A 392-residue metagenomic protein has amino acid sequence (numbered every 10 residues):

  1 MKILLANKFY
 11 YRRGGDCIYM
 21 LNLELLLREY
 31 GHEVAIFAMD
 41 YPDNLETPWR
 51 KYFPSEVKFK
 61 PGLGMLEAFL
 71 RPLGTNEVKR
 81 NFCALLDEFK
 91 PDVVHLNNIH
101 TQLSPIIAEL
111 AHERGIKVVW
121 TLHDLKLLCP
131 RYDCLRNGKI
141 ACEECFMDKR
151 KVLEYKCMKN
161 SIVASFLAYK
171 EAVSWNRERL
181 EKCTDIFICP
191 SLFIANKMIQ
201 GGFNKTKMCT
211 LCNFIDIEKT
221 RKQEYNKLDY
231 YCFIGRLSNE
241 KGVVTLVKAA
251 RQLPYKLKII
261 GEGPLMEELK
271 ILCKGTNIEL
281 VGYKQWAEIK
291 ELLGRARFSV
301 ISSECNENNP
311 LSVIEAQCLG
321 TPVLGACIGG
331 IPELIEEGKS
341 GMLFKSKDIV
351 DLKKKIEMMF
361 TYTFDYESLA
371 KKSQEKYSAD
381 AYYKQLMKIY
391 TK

Functional and structural regions predicted by a protein language model:
F9-R13, E24-N76, R80-E88: N-terminal strand-loop element at the rim of the active site of nucleotide-sugar-dependent glycosyltransferases
L73, T361-T391: A charged, aromatic-enriched C-terminal amphipathic alpha-helix characteristic of glycosyltransferases across folds
L127, F146-T220: Donor nucleotide-sugar binding/catalytic pocket of nucleotide-sugar-dependent glycosyltransferases
I188, Q223-K241, T245-P254, K258: Conserved donor-binding/catalytic core segment of Leloir-type glycosyltransferases
E267-E291: Nucleotide-activated donor-binding/catalytic signature segment of Leloir-type glycosyltransferases, i.e., the conserved
G294-N308, T321: Acidic donor-binding loop of glycosyltransferase active sites
V313-I314, I328-G338, M342-L343: Short acidic/histidine- and often glycine-rich active-site loop of Leloir-type glycosyltransferases that engages
E337-G338, M342-I349, E357-T363: Conserved acidic donor-binding segment of nucleotide-sugar-dependent glycosyltransferases
